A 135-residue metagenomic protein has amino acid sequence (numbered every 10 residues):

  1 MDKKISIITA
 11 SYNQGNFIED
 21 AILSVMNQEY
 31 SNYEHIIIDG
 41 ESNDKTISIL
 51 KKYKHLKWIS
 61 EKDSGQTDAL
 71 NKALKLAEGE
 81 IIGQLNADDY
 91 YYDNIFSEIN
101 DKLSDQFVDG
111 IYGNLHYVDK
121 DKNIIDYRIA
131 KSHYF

Functional and structural regions predicted by a protein language model:
M1-F135: Nucleotide-sugar donor-binding/catalytic module of glycosyltransferases that assemble extracellular/cell-envelope
